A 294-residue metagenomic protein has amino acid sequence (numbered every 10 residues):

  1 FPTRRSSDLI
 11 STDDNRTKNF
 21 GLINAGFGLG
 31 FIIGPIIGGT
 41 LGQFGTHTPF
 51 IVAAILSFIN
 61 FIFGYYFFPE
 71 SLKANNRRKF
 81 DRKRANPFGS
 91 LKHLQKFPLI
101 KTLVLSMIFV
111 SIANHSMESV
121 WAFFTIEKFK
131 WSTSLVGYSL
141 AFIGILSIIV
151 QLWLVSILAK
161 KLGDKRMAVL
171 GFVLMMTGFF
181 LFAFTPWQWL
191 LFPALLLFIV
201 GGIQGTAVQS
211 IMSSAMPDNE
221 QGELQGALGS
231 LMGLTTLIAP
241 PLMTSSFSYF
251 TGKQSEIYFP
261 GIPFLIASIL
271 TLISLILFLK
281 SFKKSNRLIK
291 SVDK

Functional and structural regions predicted by a protein language model:
F1-S6: Short, small-residue-biased leader/transition segments that mark boundaries at the very start of proteins
I23-Y66: Helix-loop-helix hairpin linking two adjacent transmembrane segments in secondary transporters
G42-I55, S245-L270: A membrane-interface helix-boundary motif in multi-pass transporters
F61-F67, L265-K294: Multi-pass alpha-helical transporter architecture, strongest for 12-TM Major Facilitator/SLC carriers used
P69-L105, K128, K294: Juxtamembrane intracellular "pre-TM" segments in multi-pass secondary transporters
S119-V136: Short amphipathic helix-loop junctions that connect adjacent transmembrane helices in Major Facilitator Superfamily/SLC
V150-D164: Helix-to-loop junctions at the C-terminal end of transmembrane segments in multipass secondary transporters
K165-V208: C-terminal transmembrane helical hairpin of 12-TM major facilitator-type secondary transporters
